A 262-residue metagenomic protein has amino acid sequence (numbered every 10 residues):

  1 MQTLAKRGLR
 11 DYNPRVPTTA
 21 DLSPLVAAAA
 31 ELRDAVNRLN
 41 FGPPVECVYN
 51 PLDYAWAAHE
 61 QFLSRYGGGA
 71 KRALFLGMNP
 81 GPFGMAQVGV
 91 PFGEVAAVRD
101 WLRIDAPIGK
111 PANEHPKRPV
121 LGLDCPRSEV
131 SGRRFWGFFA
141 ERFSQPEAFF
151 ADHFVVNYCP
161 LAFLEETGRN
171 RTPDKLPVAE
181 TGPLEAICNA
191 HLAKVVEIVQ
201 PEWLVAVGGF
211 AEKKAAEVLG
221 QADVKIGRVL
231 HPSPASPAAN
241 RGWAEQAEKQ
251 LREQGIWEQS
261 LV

Functional and structural regions predicted by a protein language model:
P17-W203, E212-K213, V218-L219, G227 (+2 more regions): A polyanion-binding, active-site-adjacent surface
G209: Flexible loop residues that form catalytic and substrate-binding hotspots at small-molecule/glycan-binding clefts
H231: Active-site glycine-centered loops adjacent to acidic/histidine catalytic or metal-binding residues that shape
W243: Loop-rich non-cytosolic ectodomains and luminal regions
